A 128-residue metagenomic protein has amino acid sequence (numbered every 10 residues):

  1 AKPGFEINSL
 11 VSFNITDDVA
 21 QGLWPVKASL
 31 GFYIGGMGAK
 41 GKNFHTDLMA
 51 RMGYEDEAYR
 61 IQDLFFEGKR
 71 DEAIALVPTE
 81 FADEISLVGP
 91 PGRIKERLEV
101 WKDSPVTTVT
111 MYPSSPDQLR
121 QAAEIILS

Functional and structural regions predicted by a protein language model:
A1-S128: Active-site-adjacent structural elements that line small-molecule/cofactor binding pockets in enzymes
